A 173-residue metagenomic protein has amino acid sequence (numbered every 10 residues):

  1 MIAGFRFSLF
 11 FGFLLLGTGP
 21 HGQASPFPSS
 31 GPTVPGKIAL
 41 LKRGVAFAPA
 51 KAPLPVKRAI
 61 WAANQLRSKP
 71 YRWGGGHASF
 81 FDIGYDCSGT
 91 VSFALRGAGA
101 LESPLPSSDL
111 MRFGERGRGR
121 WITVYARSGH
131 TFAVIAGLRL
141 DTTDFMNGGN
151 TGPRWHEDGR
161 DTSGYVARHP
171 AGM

Functional and structural regions predicted by a protein language model:
I2-Y71, M146-M173: Intrinsically disordered, low-complexity, Pro/Ser/Thr/Asn/Gly/Ala-rich spacer/linker segments adjacent to signal
T18, F80-F81, L105: Residues at secondary-structure transition points
K42-V45, G74-S79, S108-F113: Short linear capping/connector segments at secondary-structure termini
P49-A52, K57-I60, S92-M173: ...with weaker cross-activation on analogous glycine-rich loops/strands in unrelated enzymes
L66-G84: Active-site nucleophile-His-acid catalytic modules used for acyl/amide transfer and hydrolysis across diverse enzymes
S79-A98: Active-site nucleophilic cysteine motif
